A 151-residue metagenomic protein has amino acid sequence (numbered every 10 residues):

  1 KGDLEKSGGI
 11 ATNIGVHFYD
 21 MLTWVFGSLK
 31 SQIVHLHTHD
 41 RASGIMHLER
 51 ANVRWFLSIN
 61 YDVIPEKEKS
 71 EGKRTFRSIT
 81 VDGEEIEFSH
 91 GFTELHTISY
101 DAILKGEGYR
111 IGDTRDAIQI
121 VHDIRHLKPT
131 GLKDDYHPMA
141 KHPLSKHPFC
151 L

Functional and structural regions predicted by a protein language model:
K1-K30: Predominantly a Rossmann-like dinucleotide-binding segment in NAD(P)-dependent oxidoreductases
T12, V16, T93, G108-I111: Electropositive phosphate-/nucleotide-binding environments in soluble metabolic enzymes
F18-Y19, H96, V121: A general structural signal for well-ordered alpha-helical segments in protein cores
L29-T38: Conserved S-adenosyl-L-methionine
H39-E94: C-terminal substrate-binding/catalytic lobe of Rossmann-fold NAD(P)-dependent oxidoreductases
L95-D101: Conserved C-terminal active-site "lid" loop/helix of NAD(P)H-dependent oxidoreductases that clamps the redox cofactor
D101-L151: C-terminal helix-rich "cap/oligomerization" subdomain common to oxidoreductases
